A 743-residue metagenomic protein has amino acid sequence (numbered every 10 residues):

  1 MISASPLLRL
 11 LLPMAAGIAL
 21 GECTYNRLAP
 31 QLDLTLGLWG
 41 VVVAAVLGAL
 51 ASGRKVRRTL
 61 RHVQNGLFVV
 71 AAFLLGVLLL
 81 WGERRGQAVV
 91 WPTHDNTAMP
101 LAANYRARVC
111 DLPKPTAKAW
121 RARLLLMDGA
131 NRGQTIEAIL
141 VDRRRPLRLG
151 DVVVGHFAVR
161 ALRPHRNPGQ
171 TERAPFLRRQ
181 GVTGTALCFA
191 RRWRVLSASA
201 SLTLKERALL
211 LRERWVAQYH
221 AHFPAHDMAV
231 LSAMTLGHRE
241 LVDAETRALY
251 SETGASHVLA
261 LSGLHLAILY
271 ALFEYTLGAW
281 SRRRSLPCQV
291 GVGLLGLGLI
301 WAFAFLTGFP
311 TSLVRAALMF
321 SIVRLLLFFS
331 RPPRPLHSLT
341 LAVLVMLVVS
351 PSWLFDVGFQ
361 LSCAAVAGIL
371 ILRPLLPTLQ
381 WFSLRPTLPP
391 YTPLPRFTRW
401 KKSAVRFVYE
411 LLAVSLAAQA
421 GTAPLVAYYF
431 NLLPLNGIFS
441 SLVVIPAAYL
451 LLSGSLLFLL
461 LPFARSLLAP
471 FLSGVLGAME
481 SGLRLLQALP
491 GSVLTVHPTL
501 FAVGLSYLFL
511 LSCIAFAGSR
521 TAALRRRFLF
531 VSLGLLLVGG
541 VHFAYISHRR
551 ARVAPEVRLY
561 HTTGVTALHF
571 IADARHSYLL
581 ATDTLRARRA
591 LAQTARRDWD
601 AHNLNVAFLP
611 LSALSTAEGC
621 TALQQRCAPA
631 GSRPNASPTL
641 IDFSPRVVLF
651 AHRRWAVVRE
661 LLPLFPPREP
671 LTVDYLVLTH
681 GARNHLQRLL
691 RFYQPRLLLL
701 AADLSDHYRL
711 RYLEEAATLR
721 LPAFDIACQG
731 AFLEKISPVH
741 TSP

Functional and structural regions predicted by a protein language model:
M1-A29, L326-L327, V443, L457-L485: Hydrophobic alpha-helical segments
M1-T93, P100, T203, R315 (+1 more regions): N-terminal leader/targeting segments
I2, P6-L8, Q64, A98-A102 (+3 more regions): Functional transmembrane helices that form membrane-embedded active or gating regions
I2, R57-H257, L604-T621, Q625-S644 (+5 more regions): Membrane-interface helix/helix-cap signal primarily in integral membrane proteins
R9, G17, A186, V242-N436 (+1 more regions): Hydrophobic alpha-helical transmembrane segments in multi-pass membrane proteins
G17, A107, F157, M234 (+8 more regions): Divalent metal-coordination and catalytic microenvironments
L125, D142-A158, F176-L177, V182 (+2 more regions): Non-globular, low-confidence helical/coil segments that flank catalytic cores
R194-R207, E252, W400, A427-F439 (+2 more regions): Membrane-interface amphipathic/re-entrant loop segments adjacent to transmembrane helices in multi-pass membrane
